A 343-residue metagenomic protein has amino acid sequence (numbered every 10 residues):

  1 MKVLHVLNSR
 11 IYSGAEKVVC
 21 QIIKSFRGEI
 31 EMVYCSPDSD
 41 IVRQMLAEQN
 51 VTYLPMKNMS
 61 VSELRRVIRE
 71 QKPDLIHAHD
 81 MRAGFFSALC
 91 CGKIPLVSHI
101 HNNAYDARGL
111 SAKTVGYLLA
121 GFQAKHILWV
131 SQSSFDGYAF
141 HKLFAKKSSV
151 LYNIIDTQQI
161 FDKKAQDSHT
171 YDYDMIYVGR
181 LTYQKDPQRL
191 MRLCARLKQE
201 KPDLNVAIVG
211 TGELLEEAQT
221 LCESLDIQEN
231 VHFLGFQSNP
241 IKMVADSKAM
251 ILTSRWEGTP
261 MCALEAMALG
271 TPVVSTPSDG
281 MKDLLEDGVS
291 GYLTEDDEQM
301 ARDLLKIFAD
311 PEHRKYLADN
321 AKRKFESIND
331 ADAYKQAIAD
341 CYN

Functional and structural regions predicted by a protein language model:
H5-M59: N-terminal strand-loop element at the rim of the active site of nucleotide-sugar-dependent glycosyltransferases
S13-K24, Y177-R196, E213-T220, M261-L264 (+1 more regions): A conserved mid-protein helix/loop that constitutes part of the nucleotide-sugar donor-binding site
A78-G84, I100: Short His-centered aromatic/hydrophobic patch
A139, V150-D172, S238, K242: Acidic anion/phosphate-binding donor-loop and adjacent secondary structure in glycosyltransferase catalytic cores
F236, R255: Aromatic "clamp/platform" in nucleotide-sugar-dependent glycosyltransferases that forms part of the donor/acceptor
P272-S275: Short hydrophobic beta-strand element within catalytic cores of glycosyltransferases and related nucleotide-activated
D287-E298, K306-P311: Conserved acidic donor-binding segment of nucleotide-sugar-dependent glycosyltransferases
H313-I328, A337-A339: A short, well-ordered alpha-helix in the C-terminal region of glycosyltransferases
